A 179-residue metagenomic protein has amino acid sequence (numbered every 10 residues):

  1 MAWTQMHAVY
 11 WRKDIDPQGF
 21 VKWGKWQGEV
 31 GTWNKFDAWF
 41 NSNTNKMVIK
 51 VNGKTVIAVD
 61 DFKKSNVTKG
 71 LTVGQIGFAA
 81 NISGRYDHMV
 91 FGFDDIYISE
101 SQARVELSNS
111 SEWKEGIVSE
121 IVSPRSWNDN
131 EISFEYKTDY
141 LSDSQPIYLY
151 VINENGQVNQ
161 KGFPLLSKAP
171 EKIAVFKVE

Functional and structural regions predicted by a protein language model:
M1-T4: Extracellular glycan-recognition modules
Y10-K35: Short, aromatic/His-centered strand-loop micro-motif at the edge of beta-sheets
E29-N52: Localized edge beta-strand/strand-to-loop motifs within extracellular or lumenal beta-rich domains
F36, F91-I98: Extracellular beta-strand elements of beta-rich domains used for carbohydrate recognition/degradation or cell-matrix
K50-V56, E154: Short strand-turn-strand beta-turns centered on an Asx-Gly dipeptide
V59-G92: Flexible glycan-contacting loops in extracellular carbohydrate-active proteins
E100-P164: Immunoglobulin-like IPT/TIG beta-sandwich domains and homologous Ig-like subdomains
A169-E179: Enriched but not universal
